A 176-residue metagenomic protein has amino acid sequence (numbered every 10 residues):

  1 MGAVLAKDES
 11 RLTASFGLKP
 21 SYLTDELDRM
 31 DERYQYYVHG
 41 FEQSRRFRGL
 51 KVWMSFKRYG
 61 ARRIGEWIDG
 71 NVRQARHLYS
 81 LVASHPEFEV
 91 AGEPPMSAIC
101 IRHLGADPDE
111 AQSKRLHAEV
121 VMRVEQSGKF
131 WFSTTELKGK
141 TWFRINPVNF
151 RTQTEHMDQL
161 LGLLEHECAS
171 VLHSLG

Functional and structural regions predicted by a protein language model:
M1, F47-K51, H85, P94-A98 (+2 more regions): Active-site lining segments that contact anionic ligands and/or coordinate catalytic metals
M1-H85: Active-site C-terminal subdomain of aminotransferase-like
M54-S55, C100-G105, F143-V148: Short, hydrophobic beta-strand segments
R58-A61, G105-D107, N149-Q153: A generic structural motif
A83, F88-E89, E110, L160: Non-catalytic, mobile gating and regulatory segments of ester bond hydrolases
E89-P94, F132-E136: Short beta-strand
V90-V124: Conserved PLP-binding catalytic core of the aspartate aminotransferase-like
L137-G176: PLP-dependent enzyme catalytic core of the Aspartate aminotransferase-like
